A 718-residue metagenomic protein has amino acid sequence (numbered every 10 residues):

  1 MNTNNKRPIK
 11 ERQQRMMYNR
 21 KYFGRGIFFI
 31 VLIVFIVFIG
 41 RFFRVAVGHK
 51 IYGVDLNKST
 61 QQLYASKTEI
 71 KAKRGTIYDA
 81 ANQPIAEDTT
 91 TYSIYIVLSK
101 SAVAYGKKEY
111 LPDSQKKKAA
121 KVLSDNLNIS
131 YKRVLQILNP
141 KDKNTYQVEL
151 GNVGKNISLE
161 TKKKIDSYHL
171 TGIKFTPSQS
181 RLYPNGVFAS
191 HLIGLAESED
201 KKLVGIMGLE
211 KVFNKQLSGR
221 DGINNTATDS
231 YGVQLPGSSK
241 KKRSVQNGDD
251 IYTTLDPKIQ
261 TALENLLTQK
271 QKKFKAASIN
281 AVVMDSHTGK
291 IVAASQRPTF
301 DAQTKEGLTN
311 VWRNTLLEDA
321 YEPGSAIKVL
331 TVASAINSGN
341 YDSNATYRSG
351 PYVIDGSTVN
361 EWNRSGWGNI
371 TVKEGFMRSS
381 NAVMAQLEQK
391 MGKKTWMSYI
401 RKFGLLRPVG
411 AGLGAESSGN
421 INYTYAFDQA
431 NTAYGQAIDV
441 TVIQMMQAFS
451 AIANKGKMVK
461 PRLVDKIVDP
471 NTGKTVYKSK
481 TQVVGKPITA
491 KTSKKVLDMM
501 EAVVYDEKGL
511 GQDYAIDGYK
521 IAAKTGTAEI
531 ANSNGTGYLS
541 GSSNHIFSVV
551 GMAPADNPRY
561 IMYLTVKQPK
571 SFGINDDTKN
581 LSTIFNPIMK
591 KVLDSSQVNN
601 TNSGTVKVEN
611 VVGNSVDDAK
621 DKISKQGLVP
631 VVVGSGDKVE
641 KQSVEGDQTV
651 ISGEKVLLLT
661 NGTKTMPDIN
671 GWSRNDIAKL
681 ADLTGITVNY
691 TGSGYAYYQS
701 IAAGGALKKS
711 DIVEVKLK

Functional and structural regions predicted by a protein language model:
M1-Q303, K394-K402, I574-K591: Periplasmic/cell-envelope proteins involved in peptidoglycan metabolism and beta-lactam response
L63-S66, L98-P112, A120-S124, Y146-K155 (+12 more regions): Second-shell loop/turn segments in exported
I70-K73, A80, T89-T91, L170 (+17 more regions): Extracytoplasmic
A72, Y110-K117, K155-L159, L203 (+15 more regions): Soluble non-cytosolic domains of exported or imported proteins
A86, Y92, S230-Q234, S238 (+4 more regions): Beta-lactam-recognizing serine transpeptidase/beta-lactamase-like catalytic domain environment
S99, S124-N128, L170, E197 (+14 more regions): Sec-exported extracytoplasmic/periplasmic mature domains
L135-D142, A276-T288, S349, E416 (+4 more regions): Acidic/histidine-enriched alpha-helical segments
G518, N532, L564-K718: Ligand-recognition elements built from short beta-strands and adjacent flexible loops
